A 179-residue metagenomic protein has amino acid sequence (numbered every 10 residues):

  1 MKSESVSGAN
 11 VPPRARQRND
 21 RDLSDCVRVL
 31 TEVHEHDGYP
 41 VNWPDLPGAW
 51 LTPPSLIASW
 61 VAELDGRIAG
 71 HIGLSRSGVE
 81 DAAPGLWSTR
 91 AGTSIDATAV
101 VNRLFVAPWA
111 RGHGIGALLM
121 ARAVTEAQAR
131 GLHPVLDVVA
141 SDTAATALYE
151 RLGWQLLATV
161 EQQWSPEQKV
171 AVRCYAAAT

Functional and structural regions predicted by a protein language model:
V11-P13, G66-H71, A99: Glycine-rich phosphate/pyrophosphate-binding loop shared by adenosine-nucleotide-utilizing enzymes
P12-R28: A short beta-loop-alpha structural element at the N-terminal edge of CoA-dependent acyl/N-acetyltransferase catalytic
E35-L64, I68, G73: Active-site rim helix/loop that mediates acceptor-substrate recognition in acyltransferases
I57-V61, H71, R103, V135 (+1 more regions): Short hydrophobic/aromatic beta-strand element in the GNAT-like acyltransferase core that lines or flanks the acyl-donor
G73-R103, Q163-Q168: Conserved acyl-donor/pantetheine-binding loop and adjacent beta-alpha core of acyl/acetyltransferases and related
R103-V106, G112-T125, A147-R151: Conserved acetyl-CoA-binding loop-helix of GNAT-fold acetyltransferases
A117, A129, S141-A158, S165-Q168: Conserved active-site alpha-helix within GNAT-family acetyltransferase domains
A127-V139: Conserved GNAT acetyl-CoA-binding A-motif
